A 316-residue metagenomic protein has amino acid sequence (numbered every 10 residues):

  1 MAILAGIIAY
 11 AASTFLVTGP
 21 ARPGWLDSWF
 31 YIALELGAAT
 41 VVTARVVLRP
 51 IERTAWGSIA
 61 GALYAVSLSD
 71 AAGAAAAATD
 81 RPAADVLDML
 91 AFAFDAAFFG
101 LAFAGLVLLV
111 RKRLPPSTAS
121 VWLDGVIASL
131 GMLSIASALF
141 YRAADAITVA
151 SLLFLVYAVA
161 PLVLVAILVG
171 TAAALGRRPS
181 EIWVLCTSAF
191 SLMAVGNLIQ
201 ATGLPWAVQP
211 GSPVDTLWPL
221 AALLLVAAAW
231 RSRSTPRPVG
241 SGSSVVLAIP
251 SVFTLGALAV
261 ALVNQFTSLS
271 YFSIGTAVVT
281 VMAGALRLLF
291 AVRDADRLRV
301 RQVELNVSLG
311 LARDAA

Functional and structural regions predicted by a protein language model:
M1-A316: Polytopic alpha-helical membrane-helix bundles and their juxtamembrane interface segments in multi-pass membrane
